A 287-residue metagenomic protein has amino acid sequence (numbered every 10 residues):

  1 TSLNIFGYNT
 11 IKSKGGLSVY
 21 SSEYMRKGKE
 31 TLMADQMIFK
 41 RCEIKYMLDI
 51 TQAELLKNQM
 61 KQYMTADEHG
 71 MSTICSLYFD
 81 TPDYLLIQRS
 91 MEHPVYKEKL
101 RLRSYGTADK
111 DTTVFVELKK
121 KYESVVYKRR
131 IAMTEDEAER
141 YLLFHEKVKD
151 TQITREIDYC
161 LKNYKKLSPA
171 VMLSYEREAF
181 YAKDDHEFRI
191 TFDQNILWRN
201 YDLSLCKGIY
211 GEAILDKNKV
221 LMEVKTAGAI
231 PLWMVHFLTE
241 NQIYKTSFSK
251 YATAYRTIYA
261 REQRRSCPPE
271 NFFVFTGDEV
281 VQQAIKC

Functional and structural regions predicted by a protein language model:
S2-N9: Extreme N-terminal basic, low-complexity initiation segments that serve as generic localization/processing leaders
F6, G15, V19-C287: Phosphate-end processing signature that detects enzymes handling 5′-triphosphorylated RNA and polyphosphate
